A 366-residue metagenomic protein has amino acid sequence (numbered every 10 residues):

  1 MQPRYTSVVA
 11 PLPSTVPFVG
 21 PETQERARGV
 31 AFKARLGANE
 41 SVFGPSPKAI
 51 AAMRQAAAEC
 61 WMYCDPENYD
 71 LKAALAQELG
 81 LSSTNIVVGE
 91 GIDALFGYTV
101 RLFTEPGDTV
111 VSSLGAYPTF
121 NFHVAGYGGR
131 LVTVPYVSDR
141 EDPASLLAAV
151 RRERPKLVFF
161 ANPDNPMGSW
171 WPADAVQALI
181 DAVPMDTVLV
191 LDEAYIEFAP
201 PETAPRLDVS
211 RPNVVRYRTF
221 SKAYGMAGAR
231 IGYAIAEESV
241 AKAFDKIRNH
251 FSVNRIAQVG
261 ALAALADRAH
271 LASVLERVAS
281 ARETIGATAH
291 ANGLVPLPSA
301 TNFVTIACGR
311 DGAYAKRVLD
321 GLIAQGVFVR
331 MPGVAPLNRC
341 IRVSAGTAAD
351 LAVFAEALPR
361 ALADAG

Functional and structural regions predicted by a protein language model:
M1-M62, E153-R154: N-terminal "arm"/small-domain region of PLP-dependent enzymes with the aminotransferase-like
C64, Y69-T109, Y127: Phosphate-binding glycine-rich loop
E67, N213-L297: PLP-dependent aminotransferase class I/II
S82-I86, P106-T109, D186, E193 (+2 more regions): Short acidic capping loops at alpha-helix termini that bridge into adjacent secondary structure
L102-F160: PLP-dependent aminotransferase-like
E141-R154, P166-M226: Active-site pre-lysine segment of PLP-dependent enzymes
A279, A291-Q325, I341, A345: Conserved PLP-binding catalytic core of the aspartate aminotransferase-like
R317, G321-Q325, R330, V334-G366: PLP-dependent enzyme catalytic core of the Aspartate aminotransferase-like
